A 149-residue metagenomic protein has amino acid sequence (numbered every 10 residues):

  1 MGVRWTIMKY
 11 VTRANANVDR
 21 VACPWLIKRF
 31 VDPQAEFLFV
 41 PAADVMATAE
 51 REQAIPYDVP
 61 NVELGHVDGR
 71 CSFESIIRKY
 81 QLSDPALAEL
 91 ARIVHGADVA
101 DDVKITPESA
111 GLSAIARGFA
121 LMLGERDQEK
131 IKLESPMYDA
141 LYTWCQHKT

Functional and structural regions predicted by a protein language model:
G2-N15, W25-T149: Extended, well-folded catalytic/binding cores that form a central cleft or groove in large enzyme and scaffold domains
